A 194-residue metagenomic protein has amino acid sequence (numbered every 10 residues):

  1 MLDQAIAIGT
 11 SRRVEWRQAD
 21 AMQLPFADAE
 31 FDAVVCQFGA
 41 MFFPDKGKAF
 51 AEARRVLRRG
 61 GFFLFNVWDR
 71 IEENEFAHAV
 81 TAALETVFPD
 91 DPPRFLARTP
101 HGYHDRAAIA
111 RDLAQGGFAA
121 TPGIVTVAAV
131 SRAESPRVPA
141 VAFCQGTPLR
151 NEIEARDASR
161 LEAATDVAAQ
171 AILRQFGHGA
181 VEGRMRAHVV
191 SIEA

Functional and structural regions predicted by a protein language model:
M1-A27, A33, G47-A51: Class I SAM-dependent methyltransferase SAM/SAH-binding core
L2-T10, E85, A110, A114: Class I S-adenosyl-L-methionine
I6, F50-R54, T81, E85: A structural alpha-helix within SAM-dependent methyltransferase catalytic domains
D32-G47, V67-I71: A short SAM/SAH-binding and catalytic strip from SAM-dependent methyltransferases
G47-F62: A short glycine-rich, Lys/Arg-flanked "PGG" loop and its adjoining helix->strand segment in the class I
F62-D91: Conserved class I S-adenosyl-L-methionine
T99-A194: Conserved Class I S-adenosyl-L-methionine
